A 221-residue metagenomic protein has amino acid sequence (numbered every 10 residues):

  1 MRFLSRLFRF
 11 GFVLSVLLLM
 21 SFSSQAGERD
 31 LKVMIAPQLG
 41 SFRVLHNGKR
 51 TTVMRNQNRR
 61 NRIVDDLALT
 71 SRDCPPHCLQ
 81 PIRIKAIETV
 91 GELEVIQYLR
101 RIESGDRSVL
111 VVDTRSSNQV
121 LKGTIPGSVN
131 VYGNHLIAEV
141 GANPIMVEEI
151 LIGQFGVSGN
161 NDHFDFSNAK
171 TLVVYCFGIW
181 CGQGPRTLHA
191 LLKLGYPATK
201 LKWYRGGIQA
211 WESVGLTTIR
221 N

Functional and structural regions predicted by a protein language model:
M1-F12: Bacterial N-terminal signal peptides that target proteins for export
G11-M20: Bacterial N-terminal signal peptides
S24-K122: Flexible, polar/low-complexity N-terminal or interdomain linker segments that lie immediately upstream of folded
L79-K170, N221: Positively charged, proline/Ser/Thr-rich regional signature most characteristic of the Rhodanese/CDC25-like
S116-Q119, H135-I137, G178-G182, G207-W211: Solvent-exposed loop/turn segments at secondary-structure junctions within structured extracellular/periplasmic domains
K122-G123, Q183-L188, S213-V214: A short acidic (Asp/Glu
E149-I208: Catalytic cysteine-centered active loop of the rhodanese-like fold, especially the PTP/DSP P-loop
V214-N221: Active-site neighborhoods of enzymes that stabilize oxyanions during catalysis
